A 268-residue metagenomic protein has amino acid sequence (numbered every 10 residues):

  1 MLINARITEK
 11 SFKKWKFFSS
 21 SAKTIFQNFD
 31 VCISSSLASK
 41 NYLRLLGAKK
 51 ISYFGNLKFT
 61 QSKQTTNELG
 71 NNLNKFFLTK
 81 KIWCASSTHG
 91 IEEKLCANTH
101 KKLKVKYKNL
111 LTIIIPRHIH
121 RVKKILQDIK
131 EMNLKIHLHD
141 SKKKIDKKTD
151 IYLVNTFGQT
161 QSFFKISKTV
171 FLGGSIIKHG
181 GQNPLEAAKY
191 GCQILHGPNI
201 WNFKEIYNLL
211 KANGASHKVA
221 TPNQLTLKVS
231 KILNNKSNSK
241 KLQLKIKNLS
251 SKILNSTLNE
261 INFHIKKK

Functional and structural regions predicted by a protein language model:
M1-K268: Nucleotide-activated sugar donor-binding and catalytic core shared by glycosyltransferases and related lipid-linked
